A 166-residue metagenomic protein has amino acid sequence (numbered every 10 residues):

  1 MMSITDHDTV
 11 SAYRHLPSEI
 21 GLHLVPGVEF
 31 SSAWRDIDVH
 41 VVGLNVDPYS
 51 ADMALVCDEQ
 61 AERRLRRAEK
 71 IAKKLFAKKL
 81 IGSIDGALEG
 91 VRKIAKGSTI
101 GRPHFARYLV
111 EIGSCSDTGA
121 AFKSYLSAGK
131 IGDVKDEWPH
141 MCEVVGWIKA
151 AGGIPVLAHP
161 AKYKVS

Functional and structural regions predicted by a protein language model:
M1-I100: A metal-dependent hydrolase metal-coordination microenvironment
M1-I37, S124-I131, P139-S166: An N-terminally biased module of ancient metal coordination in phosphate/nucleic-acid-related enzymes
Y49-D52, D85, F122-Y125, G152-G153: A short alpha-helix capping/helix-coil boundary motif
A54-L55, D133-V134, V165: Acidic/histidine-rich helix-loop elements that form or flank divalent-metal/phosphate-binding sites at the catalytic
I81-E137: Hydrophobic, aromatic-enriched interface-forming segments
